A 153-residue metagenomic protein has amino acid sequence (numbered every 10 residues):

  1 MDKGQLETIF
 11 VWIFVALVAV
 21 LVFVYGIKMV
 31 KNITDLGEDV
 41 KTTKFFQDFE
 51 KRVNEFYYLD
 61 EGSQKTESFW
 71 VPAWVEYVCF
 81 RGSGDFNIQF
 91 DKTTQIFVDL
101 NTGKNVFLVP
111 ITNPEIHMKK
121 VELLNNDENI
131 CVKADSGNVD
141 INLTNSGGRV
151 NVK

Functional and structural regions predicted by a protein language model:
M1-I13: Glycine-centered recognition micro-motifs in short, flexible terminal segments and loops
F10-K153: Long, compositionally biased, intrinsically disordered regions
